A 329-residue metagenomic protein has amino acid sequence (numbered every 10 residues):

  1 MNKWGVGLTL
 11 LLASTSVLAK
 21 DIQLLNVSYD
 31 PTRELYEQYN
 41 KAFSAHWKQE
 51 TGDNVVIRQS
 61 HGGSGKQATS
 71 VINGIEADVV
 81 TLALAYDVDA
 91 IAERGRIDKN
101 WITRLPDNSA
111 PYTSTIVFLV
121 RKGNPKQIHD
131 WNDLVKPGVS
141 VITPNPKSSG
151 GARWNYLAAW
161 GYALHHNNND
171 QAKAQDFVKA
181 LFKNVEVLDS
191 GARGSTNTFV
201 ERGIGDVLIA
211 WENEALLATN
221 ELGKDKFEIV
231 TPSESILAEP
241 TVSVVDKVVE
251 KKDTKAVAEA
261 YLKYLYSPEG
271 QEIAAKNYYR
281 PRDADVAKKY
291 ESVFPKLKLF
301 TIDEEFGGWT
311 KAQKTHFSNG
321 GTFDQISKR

Functional and structural regions predicted by a protein language model:
M1-G7: Bacterial N-terminal signal peptides that target proteins for export
S14-S16: N-terminal signal peptide c-region/cleavage motif recognized by signal peptidases
A19-R94, R104-L105, W211: Early extracytoplasmic/lumenal segment of secretory-pathway proteins
I91-P106, L217-T231: Ligand-binding "clamshell"
A92-H165: A conserved helix-loop-strand patch within extracytoplasmic ligand-binding domains of the periplasmic binding
I116-N124, E239-A256, I273-N277: A bilobed periplasmic-binding-protein/Venus flytrap-type ligand-binding module shared by bacterial periplasmic
H166-S233: Ligand-binding pocket segment of bilobal, Venus flytrap-like solute-binding proteins
V249-R329: Extracellular/periplasmic juxtamembrane helices and adjacent flexible linkers that interface with membrane partners
